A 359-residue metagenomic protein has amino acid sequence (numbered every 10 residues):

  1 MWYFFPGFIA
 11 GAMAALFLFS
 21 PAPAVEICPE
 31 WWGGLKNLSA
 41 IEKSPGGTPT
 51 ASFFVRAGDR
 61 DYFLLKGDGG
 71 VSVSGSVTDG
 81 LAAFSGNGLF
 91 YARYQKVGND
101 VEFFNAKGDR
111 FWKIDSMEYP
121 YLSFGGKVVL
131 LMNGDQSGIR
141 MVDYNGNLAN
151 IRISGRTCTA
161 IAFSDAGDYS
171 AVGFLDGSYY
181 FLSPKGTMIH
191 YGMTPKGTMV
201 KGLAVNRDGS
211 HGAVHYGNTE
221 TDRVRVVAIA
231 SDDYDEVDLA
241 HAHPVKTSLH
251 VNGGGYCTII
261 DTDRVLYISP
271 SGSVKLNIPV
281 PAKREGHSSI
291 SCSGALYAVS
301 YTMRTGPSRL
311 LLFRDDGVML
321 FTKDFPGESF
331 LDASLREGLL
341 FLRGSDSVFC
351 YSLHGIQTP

Functional and structural regions predicted by a protein language model:
M1-D115: N-terminal "mature head" segments of proteins
P29-S39, G70-G80, K107-D115, G146-I153 (+4 more regions): A short beta-strand motif characteristic of beta-propeller blades
L38-T50, V77-G88, D115-K127, R156-F163 (+4 more regions): Repeated scaffold domains used in trafficking and secretory/extracellular systems, primarily beta-propellers
G46-L65, L81-K96, V101-E102, P120-G134 (+9 more regions): Short beta-strand elements that form the blades of beta-propeller/WD-repeat-like and other beta-sheet-rich scaffold
L65, D100-A106, S137-L148, G177-G192 (+4 more regions): Beta-propeller blade-edge and WD-like acidic-aromatic loop motif
F84-T198: Non-cytosolic head/periplasmic domains of membrane-anchored proteins
T159-P279: Acidic, serine/threonine- and glycine-rich low-complexity intrinsically disordered segments that serve as flexible
Y267-P359: Hydrophilic extracytoplasmic domains
